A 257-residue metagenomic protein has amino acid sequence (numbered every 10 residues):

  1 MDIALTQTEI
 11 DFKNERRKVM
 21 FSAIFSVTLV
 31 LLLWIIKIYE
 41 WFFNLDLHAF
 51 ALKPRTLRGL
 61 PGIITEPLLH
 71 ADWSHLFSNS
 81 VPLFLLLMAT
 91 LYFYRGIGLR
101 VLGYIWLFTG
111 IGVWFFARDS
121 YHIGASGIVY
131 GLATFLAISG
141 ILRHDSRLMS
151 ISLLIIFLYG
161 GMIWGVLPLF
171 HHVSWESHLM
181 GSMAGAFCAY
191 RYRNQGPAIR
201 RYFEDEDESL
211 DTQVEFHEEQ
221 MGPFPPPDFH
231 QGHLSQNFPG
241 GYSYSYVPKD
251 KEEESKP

Functional and structural regions predicted by a protein language model:
D2-H230, G241: A detector for small-residue-rich transmembrane helices and their helix-helix packing motifs
G222-P257: C-terminal regulatory/interaction regions
